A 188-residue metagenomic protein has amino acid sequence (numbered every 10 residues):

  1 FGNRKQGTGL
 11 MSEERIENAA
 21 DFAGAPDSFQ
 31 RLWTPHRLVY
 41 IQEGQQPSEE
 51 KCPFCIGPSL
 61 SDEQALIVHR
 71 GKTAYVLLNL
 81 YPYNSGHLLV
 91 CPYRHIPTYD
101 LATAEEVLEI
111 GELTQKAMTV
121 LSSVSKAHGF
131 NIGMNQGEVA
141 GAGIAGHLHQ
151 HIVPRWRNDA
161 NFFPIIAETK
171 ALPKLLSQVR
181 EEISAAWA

Functional and structural regions predicted by a protein language model:
R4-Q6: Short polybasic linear motifs
G9-A188: HIT superfamily nucleotide-processing domains
